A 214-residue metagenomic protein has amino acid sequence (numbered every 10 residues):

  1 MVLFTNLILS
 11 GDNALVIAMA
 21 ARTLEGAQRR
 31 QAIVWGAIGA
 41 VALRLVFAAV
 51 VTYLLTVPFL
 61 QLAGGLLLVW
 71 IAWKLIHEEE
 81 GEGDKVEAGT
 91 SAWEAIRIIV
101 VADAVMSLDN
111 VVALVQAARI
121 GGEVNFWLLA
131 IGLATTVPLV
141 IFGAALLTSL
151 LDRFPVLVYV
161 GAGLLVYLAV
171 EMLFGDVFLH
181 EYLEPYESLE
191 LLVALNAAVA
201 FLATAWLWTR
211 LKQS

Functional and structural regions predicted by a protein language model:
M1-S214: Multi-pass alpha-helical transmembrane bundle typical of ion/small-solute transporters and intramembrane aspartyl
